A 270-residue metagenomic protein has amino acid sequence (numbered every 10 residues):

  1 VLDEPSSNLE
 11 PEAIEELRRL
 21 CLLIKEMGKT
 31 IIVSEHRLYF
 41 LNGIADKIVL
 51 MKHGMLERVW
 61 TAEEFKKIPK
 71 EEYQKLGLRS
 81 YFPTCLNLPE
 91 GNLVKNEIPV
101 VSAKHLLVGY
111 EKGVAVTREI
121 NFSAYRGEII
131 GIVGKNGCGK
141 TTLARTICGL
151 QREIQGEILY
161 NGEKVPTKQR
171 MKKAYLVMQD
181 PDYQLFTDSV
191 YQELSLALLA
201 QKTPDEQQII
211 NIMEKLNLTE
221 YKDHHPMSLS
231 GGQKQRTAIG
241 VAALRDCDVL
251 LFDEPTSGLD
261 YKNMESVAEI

Functional and structural regions predicted by a protein language model:
V1-D3, L250-D253: Catalytic Walker B motif of ABC-type/P-loop ATPase nucleotide-binding domains
E35-H36: H-loop/switch region of ABC-family ATPase nucleotide-binding domains
V133-K135: The feature captures the beta-strand-to-loop junction immediately N-terminal to the Walker
C148: Helix-to-loop junction immediately C-terminal to a conserved catalytic motif
G156-R170: Conserved ABC transporter NBD signature motif
P204-Y221: Conserved ABC ATPase "signature" region
H225-L229, Q233: Conserved ABC ATPase signature
